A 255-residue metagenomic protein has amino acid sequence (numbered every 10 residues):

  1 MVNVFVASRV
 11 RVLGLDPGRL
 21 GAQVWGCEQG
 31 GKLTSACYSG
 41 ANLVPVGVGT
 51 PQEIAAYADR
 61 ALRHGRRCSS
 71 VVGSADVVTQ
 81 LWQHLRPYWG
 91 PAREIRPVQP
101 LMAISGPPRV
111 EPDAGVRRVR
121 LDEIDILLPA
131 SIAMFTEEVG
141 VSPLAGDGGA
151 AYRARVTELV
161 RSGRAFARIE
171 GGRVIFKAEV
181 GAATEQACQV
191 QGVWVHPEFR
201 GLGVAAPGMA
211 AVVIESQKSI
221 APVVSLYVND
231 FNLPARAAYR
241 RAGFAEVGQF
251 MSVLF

Functional and structural regions predicted by a protein language model:
M1-V4, P107-A145: Short amphipathic alpha-helix that is part of the acyltransferase structural core
A7, R11-S39, D113, T157 (+1 more regions): Conserved beta-hairpin
Q29-A114, V253: Acyl-donor-binding surface of acyltransferase catalytic domains
L43-P45, A182-V190, R200, P222: A conserved beta-turn-beta hairpin within the catalytic core of GNAT-like acetyltransferases that forms part
P51-R60, Q191-P197, G201-K218, R236-R241: Conserved acetyl-CoA-binding loop-helix of GNAT-fold acetyltransferases
G65-A75, A187, S216-Y227: Conserved GNAT acetyl-CoA-binding A-motif
V72-V78, P197, L226-R236, V253-F255: Conserved beta-strand-loop-alpha-helix junction that forms the acyl-donor binding cleft
D76-E94, A206, D230-G248: Conserved active-site alpha-helix within GNAT-family acetyltransferase domains
